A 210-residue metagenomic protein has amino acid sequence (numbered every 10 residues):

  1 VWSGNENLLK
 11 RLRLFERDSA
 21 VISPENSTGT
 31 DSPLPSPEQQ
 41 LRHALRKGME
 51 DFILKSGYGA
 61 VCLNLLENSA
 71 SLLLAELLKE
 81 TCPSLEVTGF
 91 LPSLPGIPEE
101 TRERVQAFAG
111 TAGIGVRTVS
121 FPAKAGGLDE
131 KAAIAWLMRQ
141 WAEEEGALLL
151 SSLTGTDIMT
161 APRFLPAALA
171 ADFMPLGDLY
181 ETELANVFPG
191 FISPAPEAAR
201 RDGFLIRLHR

Functional and structural regions predicted by a protein language model:
V1-K47: C-terminal beta-strand edge segments of enzyme domains
K10, L63, T118, L149-S152: General beta-strand structural signal in soluble alpha/beta enzymes
R17-D18, S69-L73, G96-E100, T118 (+2 more regions): Flexible loop/turn segments at secondary-structure boundaries
P37-C62, L137-W141, A147: Phosphate/ATP-binding catalytic cores across multiple sugar-kinase/actin-like superfamilies, primarily ASKHA
Y58-S71, K124, T154-T156, R201-R210: A glycine-rich phosphate-binding loop feature that marks nucleotide/adenosyl-phosphate handling sites
G59-Q106: ATP-dependent adenylation/pyrophosphate-handling site
T81-E86, L91, P95-I97, A112 (+1 more regions): Active-site adenylate/phosphate-handling loop in enzymes that bind or generate adenylated species
G89, T118-S120: A structural preference for short, hydrophobic beta-strand core positions in alpha/beta folds
